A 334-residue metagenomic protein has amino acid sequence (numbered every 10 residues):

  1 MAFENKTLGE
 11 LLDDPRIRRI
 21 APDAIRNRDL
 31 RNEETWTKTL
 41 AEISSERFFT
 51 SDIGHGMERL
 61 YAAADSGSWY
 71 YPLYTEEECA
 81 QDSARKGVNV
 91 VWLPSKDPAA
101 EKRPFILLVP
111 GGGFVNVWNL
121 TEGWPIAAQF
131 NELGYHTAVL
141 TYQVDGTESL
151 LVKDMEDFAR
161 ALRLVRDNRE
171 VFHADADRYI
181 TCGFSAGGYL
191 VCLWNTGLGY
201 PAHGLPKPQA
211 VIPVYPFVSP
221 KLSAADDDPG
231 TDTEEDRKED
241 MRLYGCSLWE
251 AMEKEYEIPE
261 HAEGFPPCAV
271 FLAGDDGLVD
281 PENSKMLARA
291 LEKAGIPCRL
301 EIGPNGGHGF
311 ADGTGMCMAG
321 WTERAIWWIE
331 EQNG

Functional and structural regions predicted by a protein language model:
A2-L12, P281-G334: C-terminal catalytic histidine-bearing segment of alpha/beta-hydrolase fold enzymes
R28-D29, E33-E101: N-terminal cap/lid segment of alpha/beta-hydrolase-fold proteins
K102-G111: Short beta-strand element of the alpha/beta-hydrolase
N116, P220, D275-V279: Acidic catalytic loop of the alpha/beta-hydrolase fold
W118-I126, A138-A176, G313-G320: Catalytic nucleophile-loop/oxyanion-hole region of alpha/beta-hydrolase and closely related hydrolase-like folds
R160-P229: Primarily recognizes the serine-hydrolase "nucleophile elbow" in alpha/beta-hydrolase and SGNH/GDSL folds
Q209, P216-E260: Mobile cap/lid helix-loop segments that gate and shape the active-site cleft of serine hydrolases
G264, V270-L272, D276: Short beta-strand/loop motif that positions the catalytic acidic residue of the alpha/beta-hydrolase fold
